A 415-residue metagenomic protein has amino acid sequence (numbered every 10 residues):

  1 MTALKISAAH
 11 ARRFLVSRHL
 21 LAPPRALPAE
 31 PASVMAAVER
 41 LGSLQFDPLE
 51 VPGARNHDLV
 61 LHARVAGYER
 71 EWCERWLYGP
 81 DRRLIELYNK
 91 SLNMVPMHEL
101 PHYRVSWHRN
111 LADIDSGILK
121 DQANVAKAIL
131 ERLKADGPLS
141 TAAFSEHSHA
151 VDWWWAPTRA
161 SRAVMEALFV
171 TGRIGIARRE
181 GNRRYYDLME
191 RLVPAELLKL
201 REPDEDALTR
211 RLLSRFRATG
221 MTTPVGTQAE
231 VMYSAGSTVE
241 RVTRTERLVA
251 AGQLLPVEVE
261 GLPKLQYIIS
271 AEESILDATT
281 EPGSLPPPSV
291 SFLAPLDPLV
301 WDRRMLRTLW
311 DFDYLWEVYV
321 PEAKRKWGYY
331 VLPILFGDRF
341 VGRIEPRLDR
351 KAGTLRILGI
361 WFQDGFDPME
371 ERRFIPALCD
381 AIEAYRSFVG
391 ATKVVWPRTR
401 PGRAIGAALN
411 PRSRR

Functional and structural regions predicted by a protein language model:
M1-R415: Long, charged, low-complexity, helical-prone intrinsically disordered regions
